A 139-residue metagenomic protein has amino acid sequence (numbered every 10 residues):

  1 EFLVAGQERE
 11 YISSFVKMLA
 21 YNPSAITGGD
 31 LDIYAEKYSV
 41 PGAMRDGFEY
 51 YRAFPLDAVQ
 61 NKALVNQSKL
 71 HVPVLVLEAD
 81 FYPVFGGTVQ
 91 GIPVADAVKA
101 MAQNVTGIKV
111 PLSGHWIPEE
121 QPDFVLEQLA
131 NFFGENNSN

Functional and structural regions predicted by a protein language model:
E1-K109, A130, G134-N137: Flexible "cap/lid" subdomain of the alpha/beta-hydrolase fold that forms the substrate-access gate
S113-L126: Catalytic histidine-centered segment of alpha/beta-hydrolase-like enzymes
